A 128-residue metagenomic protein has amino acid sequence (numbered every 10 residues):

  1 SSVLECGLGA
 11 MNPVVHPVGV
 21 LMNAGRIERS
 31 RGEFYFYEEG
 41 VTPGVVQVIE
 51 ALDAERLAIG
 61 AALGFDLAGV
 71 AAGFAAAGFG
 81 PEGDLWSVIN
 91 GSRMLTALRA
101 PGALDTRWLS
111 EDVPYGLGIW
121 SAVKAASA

Functional and structural regions predicted by a protein language model:
S1-L52: Substrate/ligand-engaging "lid" and interaction regions
A10-N23, A76-W86, T96-L104: Phosphate-binding glycine-rich loops and adjacent basic patches that engage nucleotide phosphates, nucleic-acid
I27, E33-F34, A77, P101 (+1 more regions): Generic alpha-helix signal with a bias toward terminal, lower-confidence helices and secondary-structure junctions
E39-Q47, G80, R107-E111: A short glycine-/small-residue-rich loop at the edge of a beta-strand within enzyme catalytic domains
G44-A54, E111, Y115-G118: Conserved active-site and cofactor/substrate-binding residues in soluble primary-metabolism enzymes
V45, A51-R93, A97: Small-residue-rich helix-loop
E82-A128: C-terminal helical cap and adjacent loop that interface with cofactors, partners, or active-site loops
